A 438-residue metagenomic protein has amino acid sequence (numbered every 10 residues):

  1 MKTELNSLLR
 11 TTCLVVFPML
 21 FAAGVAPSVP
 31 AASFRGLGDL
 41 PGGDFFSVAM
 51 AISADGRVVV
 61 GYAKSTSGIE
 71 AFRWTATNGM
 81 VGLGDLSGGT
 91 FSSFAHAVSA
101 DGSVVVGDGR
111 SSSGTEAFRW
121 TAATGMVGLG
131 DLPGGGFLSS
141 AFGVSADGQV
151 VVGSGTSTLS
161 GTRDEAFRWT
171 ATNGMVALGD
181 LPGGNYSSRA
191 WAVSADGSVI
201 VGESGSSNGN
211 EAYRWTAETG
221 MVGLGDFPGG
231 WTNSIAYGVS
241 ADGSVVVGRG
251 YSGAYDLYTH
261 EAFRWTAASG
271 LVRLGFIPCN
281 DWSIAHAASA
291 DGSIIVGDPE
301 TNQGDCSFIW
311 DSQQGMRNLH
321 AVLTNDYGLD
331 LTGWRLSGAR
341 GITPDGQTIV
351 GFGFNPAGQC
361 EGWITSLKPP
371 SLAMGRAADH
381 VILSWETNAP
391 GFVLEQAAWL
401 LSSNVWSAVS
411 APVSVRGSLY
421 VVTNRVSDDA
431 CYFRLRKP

Functional and structural regions predicted by a protein language model:
E4-L14, L20-P369: Conserved "turn/edge" positions that cap or connect secondary-structure elements within repeat/scaffolded domains
K368-P438: Short, composition-biased motifs enriched in small/polar/acidic residues
